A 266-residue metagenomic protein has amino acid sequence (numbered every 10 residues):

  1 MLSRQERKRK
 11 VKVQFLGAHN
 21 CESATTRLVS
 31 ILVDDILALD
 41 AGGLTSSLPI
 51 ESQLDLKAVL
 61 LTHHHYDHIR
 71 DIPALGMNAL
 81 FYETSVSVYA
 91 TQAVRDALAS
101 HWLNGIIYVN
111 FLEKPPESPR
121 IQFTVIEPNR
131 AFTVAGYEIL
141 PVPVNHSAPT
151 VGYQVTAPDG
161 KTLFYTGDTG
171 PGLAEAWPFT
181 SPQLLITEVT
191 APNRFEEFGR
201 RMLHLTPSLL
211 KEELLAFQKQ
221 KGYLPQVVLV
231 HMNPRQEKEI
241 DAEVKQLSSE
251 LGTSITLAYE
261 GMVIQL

Functional and structural regions predicted by a protein language model:
K8-S52, V151-G167: Conserved beta-strand hairpin/beta-sheet module of binuclear metal-dependent hydrolase folds, prominently
V13, I31, L39, H63 (+7 more regions): Divalent metal-coordination and catalytic microenvironments
A38-G42, K57-D67, Y89-T91, F164-T169 (+3 more regions): Active-site neighborhood of phospho(di)ester-bond hydrolases with catalytic His/Asp-centered motifs
T45-A90: Active-site metal-binding motif and surrounding structural segment of the metallo-beta-lactamase
L48-Q53, F132-A135, E175-P178: Short amphipathic alpha-helix with an adjacent loop that forms part of the alpha/beta core around
N78-T84, I107-K114, L214-L224: Alpha-helix termini
V94-T150, A157-P158, S254-I264: Metallo-beta-lactamase
P171-G261: Cap/insert and terminal regions of metallo-dependent hydrolase folds
